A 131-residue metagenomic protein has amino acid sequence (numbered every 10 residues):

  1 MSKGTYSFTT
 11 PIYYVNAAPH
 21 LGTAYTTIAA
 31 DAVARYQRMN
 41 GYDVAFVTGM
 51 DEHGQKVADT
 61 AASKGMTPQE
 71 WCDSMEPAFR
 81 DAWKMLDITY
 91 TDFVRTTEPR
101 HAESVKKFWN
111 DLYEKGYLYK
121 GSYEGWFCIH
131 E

Functional and structural regions predicted by a protein language model:
M1-E131: N-terminal, positively charged nucleic-acid-binding surface of large information/translation enzymes
